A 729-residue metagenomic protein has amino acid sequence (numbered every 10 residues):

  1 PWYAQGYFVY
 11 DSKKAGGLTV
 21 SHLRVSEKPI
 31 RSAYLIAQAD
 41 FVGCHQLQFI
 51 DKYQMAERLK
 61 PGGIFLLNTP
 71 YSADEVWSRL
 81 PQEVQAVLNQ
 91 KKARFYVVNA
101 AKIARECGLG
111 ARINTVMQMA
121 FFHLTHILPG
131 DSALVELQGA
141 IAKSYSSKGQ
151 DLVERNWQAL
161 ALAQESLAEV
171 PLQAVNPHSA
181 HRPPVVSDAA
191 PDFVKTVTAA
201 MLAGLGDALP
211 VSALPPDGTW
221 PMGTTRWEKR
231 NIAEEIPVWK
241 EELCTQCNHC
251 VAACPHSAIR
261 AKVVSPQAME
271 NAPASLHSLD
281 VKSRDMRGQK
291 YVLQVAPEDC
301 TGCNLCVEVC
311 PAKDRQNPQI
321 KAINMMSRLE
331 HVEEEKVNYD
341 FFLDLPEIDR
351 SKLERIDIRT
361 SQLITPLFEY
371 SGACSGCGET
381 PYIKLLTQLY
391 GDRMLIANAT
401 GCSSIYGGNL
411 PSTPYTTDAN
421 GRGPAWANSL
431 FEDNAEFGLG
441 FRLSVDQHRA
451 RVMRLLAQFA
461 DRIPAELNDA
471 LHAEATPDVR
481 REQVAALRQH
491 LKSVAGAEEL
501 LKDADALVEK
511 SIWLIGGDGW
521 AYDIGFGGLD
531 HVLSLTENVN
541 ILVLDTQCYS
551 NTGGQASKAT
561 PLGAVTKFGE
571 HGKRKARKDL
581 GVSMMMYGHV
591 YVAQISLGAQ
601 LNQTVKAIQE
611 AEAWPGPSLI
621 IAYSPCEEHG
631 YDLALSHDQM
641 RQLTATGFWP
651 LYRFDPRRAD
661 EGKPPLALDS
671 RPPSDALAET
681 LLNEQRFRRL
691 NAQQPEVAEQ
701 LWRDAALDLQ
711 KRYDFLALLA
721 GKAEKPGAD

Functional and structural regions predicted by a protein language model:
P1, Y34, M394-N398, K510-I524 (+1 more regions): A short, small-residue-rich loop immediately preceding and capping a beta-strand
P1-A203, M269-A274, Q555, L562-K567 (+1 more regions): Active-site cofactor/cluster-binding pocket
A4-Y7, C44, L67, Y96-V98 (+7 more regions): General beta-strand structural signal in soluble alpha/beta enzymes
Y7-L18, C402-G407, T413, N428-N434 (+2 more regions): Short connector loops at secondary-structure junctions
G16-V20, Q54-M55, V76-L80, C107-G110 (+14 more regions): Short acidic, glycine/serine/threonine-rich loops at helix termini
M55, V494, A506-W513, D523-V539 (+1 more regions): Glycine-rich ThDP/TPP pyrophosphate-binding loop and its adjacent helix/strand module within ThDP-dependent enzymes
A133-L137, S146-C300, V307-W513, A564 (+6 more regions): Ferredoxin-type iron-sulfur electron-transfer modules and their immediate structural context
L214-D217, S618, S624-D729: Flexible, glycine-rich loop/tail regions that form catalytic "lids" or insertion modules at the edges of active sites
